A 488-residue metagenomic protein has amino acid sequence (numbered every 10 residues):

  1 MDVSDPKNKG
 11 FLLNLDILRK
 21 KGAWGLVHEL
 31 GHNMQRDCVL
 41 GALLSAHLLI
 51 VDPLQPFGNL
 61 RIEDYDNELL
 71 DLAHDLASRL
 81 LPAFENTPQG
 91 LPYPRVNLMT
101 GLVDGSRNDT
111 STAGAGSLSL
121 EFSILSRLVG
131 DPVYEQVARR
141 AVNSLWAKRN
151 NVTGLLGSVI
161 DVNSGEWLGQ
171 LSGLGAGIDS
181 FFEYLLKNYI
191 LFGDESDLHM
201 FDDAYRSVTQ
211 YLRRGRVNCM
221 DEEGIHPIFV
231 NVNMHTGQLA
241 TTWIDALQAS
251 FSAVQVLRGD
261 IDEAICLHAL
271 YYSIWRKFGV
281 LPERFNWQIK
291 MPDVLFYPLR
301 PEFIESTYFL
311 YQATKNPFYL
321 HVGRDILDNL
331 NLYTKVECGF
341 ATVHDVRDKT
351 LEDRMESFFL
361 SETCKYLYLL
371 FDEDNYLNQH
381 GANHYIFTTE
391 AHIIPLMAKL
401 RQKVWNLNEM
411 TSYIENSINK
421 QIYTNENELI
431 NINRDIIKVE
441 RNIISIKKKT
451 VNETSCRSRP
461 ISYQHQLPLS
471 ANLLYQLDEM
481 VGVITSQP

Functional and structural regions predicted by a protein language model:
M1-P488: Glycan-recognition and catalytic cores of secretory/periplasmic carbohydrate-active enzymes
